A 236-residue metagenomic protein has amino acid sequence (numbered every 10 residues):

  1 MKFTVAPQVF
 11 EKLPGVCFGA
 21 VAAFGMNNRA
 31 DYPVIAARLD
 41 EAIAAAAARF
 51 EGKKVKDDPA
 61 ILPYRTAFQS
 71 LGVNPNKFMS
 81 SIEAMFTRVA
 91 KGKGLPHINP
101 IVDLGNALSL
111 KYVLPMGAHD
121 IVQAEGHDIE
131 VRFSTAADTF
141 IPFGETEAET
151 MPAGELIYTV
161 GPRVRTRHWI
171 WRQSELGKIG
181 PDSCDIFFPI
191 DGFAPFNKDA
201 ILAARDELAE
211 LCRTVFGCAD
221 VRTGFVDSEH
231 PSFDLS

Functional and structural regions predicted by a protein language model:
M1-S236: Charge-biased, low-complexity intrinsically disordered regions
